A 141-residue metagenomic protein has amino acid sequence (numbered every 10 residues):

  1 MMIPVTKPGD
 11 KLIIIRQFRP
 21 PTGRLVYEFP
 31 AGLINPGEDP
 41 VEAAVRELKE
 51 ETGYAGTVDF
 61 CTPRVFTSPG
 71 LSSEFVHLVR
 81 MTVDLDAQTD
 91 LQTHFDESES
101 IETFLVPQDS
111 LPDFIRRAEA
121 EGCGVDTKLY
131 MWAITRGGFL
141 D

Functional and structural regions predicted by a protein language model:
M1, G32-C123: Unchanged
M1-F29: N-terminal strand-loop-strand
K7, R46-E47, R136: Short alpha-helical scaffold segments that flank and stabilize functional sites
E28, T62, L129-A133: Residue-level signal for alpha-helical context at structural boundaries
G124-D141: Short, amphipathic C-terminal "tail helix"
